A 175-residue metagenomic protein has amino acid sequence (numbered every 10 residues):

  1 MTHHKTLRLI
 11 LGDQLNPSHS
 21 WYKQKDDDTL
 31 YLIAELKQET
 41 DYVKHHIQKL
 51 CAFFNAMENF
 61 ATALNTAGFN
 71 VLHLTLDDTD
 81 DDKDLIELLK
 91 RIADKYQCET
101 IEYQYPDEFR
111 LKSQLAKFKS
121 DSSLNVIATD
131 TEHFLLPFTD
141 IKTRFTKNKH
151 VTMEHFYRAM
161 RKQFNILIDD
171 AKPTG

Functional and structural regions predicted by a protein language model:
M1-L76: N-terminal beta-strand-loop-alpha-helix module at the start of alpha/beta ligand-binding or catalytic domains
N16, E39, T79, F109 (+1 more regions): Surface-exposed, flexible loop/turn segments at secondary-structure boundaries
N55-E58, K83-E87: Short, contiguous clusters of charged residues that form electrostatic/catalytic patches at enzyme active sites, used
L76-D77, P106: Short strand-loop junctions, especially beta-strand C-caps/beta-turns that link beta-sheets to coils or alpha-helices
D77-K83: Acidic-and-aromatic substrate-binding clefts and catalytic sites of carbohydrate-active enzymes
D84-G175: Beta-rich, aromatic/charged-enriched effector core domains that present basic-aromatic interfaces for binding
